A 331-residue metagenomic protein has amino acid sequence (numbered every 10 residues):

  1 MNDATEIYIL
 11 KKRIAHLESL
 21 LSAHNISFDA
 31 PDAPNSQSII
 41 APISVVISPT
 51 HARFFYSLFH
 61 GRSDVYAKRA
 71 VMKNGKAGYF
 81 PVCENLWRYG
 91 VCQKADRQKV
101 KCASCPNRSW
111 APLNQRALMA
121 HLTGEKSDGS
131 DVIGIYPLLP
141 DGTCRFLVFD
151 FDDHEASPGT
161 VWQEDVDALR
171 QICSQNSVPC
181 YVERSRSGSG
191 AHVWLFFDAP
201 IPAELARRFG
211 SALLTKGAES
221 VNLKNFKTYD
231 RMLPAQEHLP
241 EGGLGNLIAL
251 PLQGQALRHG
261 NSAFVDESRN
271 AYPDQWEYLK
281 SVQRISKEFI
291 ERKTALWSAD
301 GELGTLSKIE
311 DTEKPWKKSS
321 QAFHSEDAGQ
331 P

Functional and structural regions predicted by a protein language model:
M1-A4, K11: Heptad-repeat register of long alpha-helical coiled-coils used for dimerization/oligomerization in large scaffolding
K11, P42-S189, F196-A212: Signature for HUH/AEP ssDNA processing cores
I26-P31, E183-G188, V221-M232: Short, glycine/acidic-rich hinge or "gate" loops at secondary-structure transitions that mediate conformational
A33-I43: Long amphipathic alpha-helical scaffold segments
V132-Q163, D167, D198-E326: DNA replication initiation modules
D327-P331: Charged, low-complexity intrinsically disordered regions
